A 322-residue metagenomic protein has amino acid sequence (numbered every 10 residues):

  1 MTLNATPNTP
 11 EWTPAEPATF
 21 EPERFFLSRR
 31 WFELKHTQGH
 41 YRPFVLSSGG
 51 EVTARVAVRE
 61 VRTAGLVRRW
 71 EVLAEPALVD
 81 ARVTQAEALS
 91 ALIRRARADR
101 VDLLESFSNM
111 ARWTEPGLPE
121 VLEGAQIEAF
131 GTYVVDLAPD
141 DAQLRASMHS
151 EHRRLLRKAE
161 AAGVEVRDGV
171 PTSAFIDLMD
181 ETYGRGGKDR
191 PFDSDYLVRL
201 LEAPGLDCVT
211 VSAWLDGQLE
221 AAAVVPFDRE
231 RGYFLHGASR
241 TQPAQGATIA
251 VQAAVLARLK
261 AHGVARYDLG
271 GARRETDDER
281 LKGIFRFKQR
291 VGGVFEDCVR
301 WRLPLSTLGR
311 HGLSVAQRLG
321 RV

Functional and structural regions predicted by a protein language model:
T2-G49, T53-G65, S108-F130, V134-V135 (+2 more regions): A conserved beta-strand-loop-helix scaffold within acyl/acetyltransferase catalytic domains
T2-P10, R42-P43, E60-A64, L118-Q143 (+1 more regions): Active-site/acyl-donor-binding loops of N-acyltransferases
R68-E71: Residues forming anionic-ligand binding surfaces in small-molecule and nucleic-acid pockets of primarily soluble enzymes
L73-P116: A gly/proline- and charged-residue-enriched helix-loop-helix capping module
R82, L144-R145, Q245, R274: A generic secondary-structure micro-motif detector that highlights 1-2 residue hydrophobic/ambivalent hotspots embedded
R82-A86, R190-S194, I249: A conditional alpha-helix N-cap/helix-loop micro-motif detector
E87-R95, L206-L308: Aromatic (often tryptophan-rich) hydrophobic motifs at membrane interfaces
